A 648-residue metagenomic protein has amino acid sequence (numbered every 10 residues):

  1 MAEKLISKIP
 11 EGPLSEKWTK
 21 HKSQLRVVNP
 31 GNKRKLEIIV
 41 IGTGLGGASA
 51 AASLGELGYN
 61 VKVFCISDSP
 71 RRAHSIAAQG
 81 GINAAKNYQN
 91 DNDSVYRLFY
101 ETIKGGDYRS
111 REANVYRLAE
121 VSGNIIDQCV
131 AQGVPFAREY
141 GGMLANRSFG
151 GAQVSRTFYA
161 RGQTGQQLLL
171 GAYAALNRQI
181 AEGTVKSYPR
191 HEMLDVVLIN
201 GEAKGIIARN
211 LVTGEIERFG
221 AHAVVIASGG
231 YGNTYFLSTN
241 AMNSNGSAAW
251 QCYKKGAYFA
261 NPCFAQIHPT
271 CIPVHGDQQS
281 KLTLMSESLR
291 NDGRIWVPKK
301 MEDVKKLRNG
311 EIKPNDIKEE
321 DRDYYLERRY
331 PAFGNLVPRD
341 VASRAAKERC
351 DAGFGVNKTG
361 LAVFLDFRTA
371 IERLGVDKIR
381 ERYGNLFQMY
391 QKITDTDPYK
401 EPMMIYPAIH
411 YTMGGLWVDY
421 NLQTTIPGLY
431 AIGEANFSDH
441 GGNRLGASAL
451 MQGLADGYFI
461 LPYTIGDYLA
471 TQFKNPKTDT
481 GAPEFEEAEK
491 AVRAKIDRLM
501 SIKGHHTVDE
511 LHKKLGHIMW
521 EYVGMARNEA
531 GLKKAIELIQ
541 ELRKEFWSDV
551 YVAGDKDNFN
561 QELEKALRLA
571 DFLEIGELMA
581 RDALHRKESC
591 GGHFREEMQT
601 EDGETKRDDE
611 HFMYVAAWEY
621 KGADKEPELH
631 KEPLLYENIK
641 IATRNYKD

Functional and structural regions predicted by a protein language model:
S7, K20, L25-V28, N32-E37 (+12 more regions): Glycine- and aromatic-enriched mobile tails/lids
R34-L36, G214-A223, T425: Core beta-strand elements of the Rossmann-like FAD/NAD(P) dinucleotide-binding domain in flavoenzyme oxidoreductases
G42-L45: Glycine-rich Rossmann-fold phosphate-binding loop(s) that bind the pyrophosphate of adenine dinucleotide cofactors
S67-Y100, Q266-T270, D277-K281: Conserved N-terminal glycine-rich FAD pyrophosphate-binding loop of Rossmann-like flavoproteins
T102-N146: Rossmann-like flavin
Q128-E215, G220, A227, C271-M285: Conserved redox-cofactor binding core of oxidoreductases
A223-Q278, L282, H440-Y463: Glycine-rich loop(s) and the adjacent beta-strand/alpha-helix scaffold that form part
Q251, A257-K392, Y463-G466: An anion/pyrophosphate-binding glycine-rich loop and adjacent beta-alpha core in soluble alpha-beta enzymes
